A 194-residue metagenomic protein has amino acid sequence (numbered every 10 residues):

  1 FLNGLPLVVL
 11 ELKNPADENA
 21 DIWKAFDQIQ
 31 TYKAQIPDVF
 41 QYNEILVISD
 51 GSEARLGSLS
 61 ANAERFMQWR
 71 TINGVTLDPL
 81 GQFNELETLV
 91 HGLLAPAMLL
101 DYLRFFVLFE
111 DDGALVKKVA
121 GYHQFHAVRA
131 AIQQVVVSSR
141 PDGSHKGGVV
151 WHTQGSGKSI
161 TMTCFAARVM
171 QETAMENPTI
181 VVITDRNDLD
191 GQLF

Functional and structural regions predicted by a protein language model:
F1-Q192: ATP-dependent helicase/translocase motor core
